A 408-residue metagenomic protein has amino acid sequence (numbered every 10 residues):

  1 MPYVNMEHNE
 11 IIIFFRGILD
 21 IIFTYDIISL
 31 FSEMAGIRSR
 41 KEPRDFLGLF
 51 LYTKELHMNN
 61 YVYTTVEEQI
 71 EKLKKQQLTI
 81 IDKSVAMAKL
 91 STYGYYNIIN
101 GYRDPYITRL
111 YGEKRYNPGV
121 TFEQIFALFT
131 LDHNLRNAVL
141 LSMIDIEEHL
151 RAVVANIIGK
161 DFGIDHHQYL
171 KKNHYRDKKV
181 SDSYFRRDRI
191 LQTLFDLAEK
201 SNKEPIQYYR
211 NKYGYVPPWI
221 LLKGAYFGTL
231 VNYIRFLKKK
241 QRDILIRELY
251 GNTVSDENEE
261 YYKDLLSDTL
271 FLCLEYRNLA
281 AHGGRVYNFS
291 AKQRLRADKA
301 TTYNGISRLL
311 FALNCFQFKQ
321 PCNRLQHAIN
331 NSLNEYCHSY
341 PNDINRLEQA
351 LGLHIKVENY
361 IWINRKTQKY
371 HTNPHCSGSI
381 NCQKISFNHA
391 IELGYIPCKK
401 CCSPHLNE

Functional and structural regions predicted by a protein language model:
N5, F14, D20-I27, G36 (+1 more regions): Short, positively charged and aromatic/hydrophobic N-terminal segments
H8: Cationic, low-complexity basic patches in intrinsically disordered or flexible, solvent-exposed regions
I11, K41-E42: Polybasic, lysine-rich low-complexity intrinsically disordered segments
I11-F15, F31: N-terminal start and proteolytic maturation junction detector
F14, F23, I37, E335 (+2 more regions): Secreted/extracellular small peptides and ectodomain modules produced from precursors
L30-R38, D45-V357: Amphipathic alpha-helical interface elements
V357-E408: Mature, structured domains enriched in cysteine- and short glycine motifs
